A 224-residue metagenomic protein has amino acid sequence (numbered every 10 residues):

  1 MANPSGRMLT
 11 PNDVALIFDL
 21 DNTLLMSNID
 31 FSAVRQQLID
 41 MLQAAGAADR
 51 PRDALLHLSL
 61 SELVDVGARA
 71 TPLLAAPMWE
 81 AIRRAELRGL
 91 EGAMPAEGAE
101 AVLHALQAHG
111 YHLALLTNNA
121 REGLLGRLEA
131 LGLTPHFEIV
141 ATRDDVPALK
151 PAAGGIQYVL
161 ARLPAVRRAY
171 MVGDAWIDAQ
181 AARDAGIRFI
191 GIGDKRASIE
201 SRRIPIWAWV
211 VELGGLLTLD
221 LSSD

Functional and structural regions predicted by a protein language model:
M1-V14, H104-Q107, R121, L125-D224: Asp-based, Mg2+/Mn2+-dependent phosphohydrolase catalytic module
A2-H109, E122-L125: N-terminal helical cap/lid subdomain that shapes the substrate entry/recognition surface in HAD-like hydrolases
I17-D19, L116, V172: Generic enzyme active-site microenvironment
T23, T117, T142: Ser/Thr-centric signal marking residues that sit in or immediately flank functional binding/regulatory motifs
M26, L115-T117, G191: Hydrophobic residues in well-ordered beta-strands that form the structural core
I82, N118, G193: N-terminal Rossmann-fold cofactor-binding loop
